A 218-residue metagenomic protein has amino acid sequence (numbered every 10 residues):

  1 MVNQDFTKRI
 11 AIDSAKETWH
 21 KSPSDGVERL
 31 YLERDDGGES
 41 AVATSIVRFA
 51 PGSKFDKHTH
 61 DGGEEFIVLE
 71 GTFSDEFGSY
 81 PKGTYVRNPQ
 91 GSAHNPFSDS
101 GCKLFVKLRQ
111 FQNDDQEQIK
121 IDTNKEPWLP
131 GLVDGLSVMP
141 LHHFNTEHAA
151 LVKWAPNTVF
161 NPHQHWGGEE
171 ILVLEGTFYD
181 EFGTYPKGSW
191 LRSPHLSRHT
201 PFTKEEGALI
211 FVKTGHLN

Functional and structural regions predicted by a protein language model:
M1-E39, G101-T146: A short, N-terminal "cap"/entry segment at the start of jelly-roll beta-barrel domains of the cupin/DSBH fold
R29-R34, E39-H58, G63-F73: The feature marks the first
P51, H60-D75, T158, H165-E181 (+1 more regions): Glycine- and acidic-residue-biased ligand/ion/polar-headgroup-sensing regions
K54, T84-Y85, V159, S189-W190 (+1 more regions): Residue-level marker of beta-strand positions
D75-G91, D180-H199: Short acidic-glycine-tyrosine-enriched beta hairpin
S79, Q90-D114, H195-N218: Ligand-binding loop in jelly-roll beta-barrel domains
T123, P130-E175, D180: Surface-exposed interaction/gating patches
